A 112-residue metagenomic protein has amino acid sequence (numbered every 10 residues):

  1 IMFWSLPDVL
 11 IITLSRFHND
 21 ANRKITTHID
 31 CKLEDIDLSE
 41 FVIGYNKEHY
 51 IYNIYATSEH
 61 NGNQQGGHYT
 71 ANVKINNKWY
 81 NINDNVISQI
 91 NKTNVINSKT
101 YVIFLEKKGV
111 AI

Functional and structural regions predicted by a protein language model:
I1-I112: Exposed substrate/partner-binding surface patches
